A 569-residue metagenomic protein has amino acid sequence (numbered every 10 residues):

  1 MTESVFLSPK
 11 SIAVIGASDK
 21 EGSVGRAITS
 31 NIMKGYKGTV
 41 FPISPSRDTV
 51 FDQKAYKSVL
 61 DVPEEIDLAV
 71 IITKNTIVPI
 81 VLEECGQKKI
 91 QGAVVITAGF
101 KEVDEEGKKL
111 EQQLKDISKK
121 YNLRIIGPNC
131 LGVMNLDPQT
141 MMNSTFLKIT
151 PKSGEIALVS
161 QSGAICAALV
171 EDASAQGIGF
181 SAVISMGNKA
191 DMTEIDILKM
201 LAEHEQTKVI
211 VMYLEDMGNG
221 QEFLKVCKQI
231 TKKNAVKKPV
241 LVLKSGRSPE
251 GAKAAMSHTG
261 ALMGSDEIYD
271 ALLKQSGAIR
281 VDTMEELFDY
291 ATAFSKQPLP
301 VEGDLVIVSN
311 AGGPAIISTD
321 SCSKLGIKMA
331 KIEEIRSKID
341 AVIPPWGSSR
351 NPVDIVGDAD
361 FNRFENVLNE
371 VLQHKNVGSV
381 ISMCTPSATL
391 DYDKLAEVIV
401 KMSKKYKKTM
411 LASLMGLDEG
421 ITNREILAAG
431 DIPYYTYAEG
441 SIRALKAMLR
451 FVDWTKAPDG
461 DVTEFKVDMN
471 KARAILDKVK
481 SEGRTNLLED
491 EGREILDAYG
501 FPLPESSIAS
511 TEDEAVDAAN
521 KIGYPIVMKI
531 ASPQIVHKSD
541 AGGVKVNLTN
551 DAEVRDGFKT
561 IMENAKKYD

Functional and structural regions predicted by a protein language model:
M1-D569: Catalytic-core regions of core metabolic enzymes, especially those transforming organic acids/acyl-group intermediates
